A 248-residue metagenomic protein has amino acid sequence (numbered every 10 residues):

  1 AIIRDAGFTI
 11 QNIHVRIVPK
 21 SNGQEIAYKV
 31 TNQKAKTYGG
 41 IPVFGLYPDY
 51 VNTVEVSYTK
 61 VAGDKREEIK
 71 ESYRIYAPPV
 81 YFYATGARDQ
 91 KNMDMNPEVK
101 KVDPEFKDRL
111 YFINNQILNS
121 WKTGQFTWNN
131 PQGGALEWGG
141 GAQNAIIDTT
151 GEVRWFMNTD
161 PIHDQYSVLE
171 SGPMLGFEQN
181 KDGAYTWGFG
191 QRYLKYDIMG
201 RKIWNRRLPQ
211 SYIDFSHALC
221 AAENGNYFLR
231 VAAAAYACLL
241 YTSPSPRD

Functional and structural regions predicted by a protein language model:
G40-G45: Ligand-binding face of N-terminal immunoglobulin V-set domains in extracellular IgSF glycoproteins
L46, Y50-Y58: Short beta-strand segments enriched for Tyr within beta-sheet-rich domains, predominantly fibronectin type III
V54, E71, I75-F106, Y111-I113 (+4 more regions): Aromatic (tryptophan-biased) beta-strands that constitute blades/sheets of beta-rich domains
N92-E105, P173-K181, C220-E223: Structural signature of eukaryotic scaffold interfaces centered on beta-propeller domains
R109-N114, G134-E137, G183-G188, N226-V231: Short beta-strand elements that form the blades of beta-propeller/WD-repeat-like and other beta-sheet-rich scaffold
N119-D164, Y193-D197: Beta-propeller domains
V153-C220: Blade-loop segments of beta-propeller domains
Y241-D248: Conserved small/polar residues in nucleotide/adenosyl-binding loops
